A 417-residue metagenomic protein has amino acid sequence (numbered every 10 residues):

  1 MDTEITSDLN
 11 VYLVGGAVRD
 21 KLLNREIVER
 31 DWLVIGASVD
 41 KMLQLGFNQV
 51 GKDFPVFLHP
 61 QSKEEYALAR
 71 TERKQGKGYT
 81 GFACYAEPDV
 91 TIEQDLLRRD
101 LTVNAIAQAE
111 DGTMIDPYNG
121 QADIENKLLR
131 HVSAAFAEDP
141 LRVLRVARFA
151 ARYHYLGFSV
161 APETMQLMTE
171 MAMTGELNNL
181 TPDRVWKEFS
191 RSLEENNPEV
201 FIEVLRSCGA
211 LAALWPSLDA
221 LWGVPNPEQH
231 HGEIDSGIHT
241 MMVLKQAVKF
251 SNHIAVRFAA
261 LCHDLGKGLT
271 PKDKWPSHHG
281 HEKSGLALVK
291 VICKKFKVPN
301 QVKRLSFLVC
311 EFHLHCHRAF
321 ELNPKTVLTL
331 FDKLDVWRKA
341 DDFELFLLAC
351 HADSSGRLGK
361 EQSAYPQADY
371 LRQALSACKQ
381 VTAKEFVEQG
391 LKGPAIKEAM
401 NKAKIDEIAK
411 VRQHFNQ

Functional and structural regions predicted by a protein language model:
M1-Q417: Catalytic cores of the polymerase beta-like nucleotidyltransferase superfamily and closely associated nucleotide
